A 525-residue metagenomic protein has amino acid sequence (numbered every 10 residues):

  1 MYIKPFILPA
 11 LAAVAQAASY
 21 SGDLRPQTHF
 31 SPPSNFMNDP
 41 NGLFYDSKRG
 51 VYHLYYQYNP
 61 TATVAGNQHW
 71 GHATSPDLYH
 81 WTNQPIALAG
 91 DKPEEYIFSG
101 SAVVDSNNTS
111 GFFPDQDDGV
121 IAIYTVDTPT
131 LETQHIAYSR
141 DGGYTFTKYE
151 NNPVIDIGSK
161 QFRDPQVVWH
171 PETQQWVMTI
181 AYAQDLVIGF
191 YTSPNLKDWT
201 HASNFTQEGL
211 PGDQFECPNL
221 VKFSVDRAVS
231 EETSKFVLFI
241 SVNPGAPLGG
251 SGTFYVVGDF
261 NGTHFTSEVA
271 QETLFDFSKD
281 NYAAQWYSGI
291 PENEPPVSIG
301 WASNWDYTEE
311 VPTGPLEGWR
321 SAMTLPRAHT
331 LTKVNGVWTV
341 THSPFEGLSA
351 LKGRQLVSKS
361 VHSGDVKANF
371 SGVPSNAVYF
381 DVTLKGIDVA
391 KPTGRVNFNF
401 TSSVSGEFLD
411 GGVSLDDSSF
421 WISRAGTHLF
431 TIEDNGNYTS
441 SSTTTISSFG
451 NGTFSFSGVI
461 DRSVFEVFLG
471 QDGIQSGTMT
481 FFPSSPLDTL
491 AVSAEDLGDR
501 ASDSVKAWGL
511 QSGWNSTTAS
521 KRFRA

Functional and structural regions predicted by a protein language model:
M1-A18: Fungal secretory targeting signals
P5-I7, T133, I460: Generic hydrophobic-segment detector
A18-D164, W169-F215, S224-F277, E292 (+3 more regions): Beta-rich carbohydrate-recognition and catalytic domains
E231, D259-A283, Y287-A525: Beta-rich accessory regions
